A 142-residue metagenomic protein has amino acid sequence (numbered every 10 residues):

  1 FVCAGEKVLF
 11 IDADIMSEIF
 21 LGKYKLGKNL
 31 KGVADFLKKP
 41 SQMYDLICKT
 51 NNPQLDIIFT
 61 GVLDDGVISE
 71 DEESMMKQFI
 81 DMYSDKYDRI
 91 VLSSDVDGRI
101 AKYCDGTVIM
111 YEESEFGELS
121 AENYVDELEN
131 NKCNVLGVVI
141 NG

Functional and structural regions predicted by a protein language model:
F1: Aromatic pocket-lining residues of Rossmann-like dinucleotide-binding sites
A4, S69-G142: Conserved catalytic-core segment of NTP-binding enzymes
E6-D85, K102: P-loop/Walker-type NTP enzyme "switch/lid" segment
